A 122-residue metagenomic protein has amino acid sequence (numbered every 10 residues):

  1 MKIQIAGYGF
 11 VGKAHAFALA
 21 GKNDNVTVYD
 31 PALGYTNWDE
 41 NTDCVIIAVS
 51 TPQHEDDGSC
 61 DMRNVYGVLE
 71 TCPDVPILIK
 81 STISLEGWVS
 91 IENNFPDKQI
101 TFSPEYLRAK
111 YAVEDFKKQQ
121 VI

Functional and structural regions predicted by a protein language model:
M1-E40: NAD(P)+-binding Rossmann beta1-loop-alpha1 motif at the extreme N-terminus of oxidoreductases
N25, C44, Q99: Residue-level detector of anion-binding/catalytic polar loops
T36-D39, A109-V113: Short, charged, surface-exposed secondary-structure boundary motifs
D39-I46, P73-V75: Short acidic/histidine-rich motifs immediately flanking catalytic phosphotransfer sites in two-component signaling
S50: Flexible loop residues that form catalytic and substrate-binding hotspots at small-molecule/glycan-binding clefts
Q53-Y111: Rossmann-like NAD(P)(H) cofactor-binding subdomain of soluble oxidoreductases
V113-I122: Short beta-strand and adjoining strand-loop segment in the mid-core of the Rossmann-like NAD(P)-dependent dehydrogenase
